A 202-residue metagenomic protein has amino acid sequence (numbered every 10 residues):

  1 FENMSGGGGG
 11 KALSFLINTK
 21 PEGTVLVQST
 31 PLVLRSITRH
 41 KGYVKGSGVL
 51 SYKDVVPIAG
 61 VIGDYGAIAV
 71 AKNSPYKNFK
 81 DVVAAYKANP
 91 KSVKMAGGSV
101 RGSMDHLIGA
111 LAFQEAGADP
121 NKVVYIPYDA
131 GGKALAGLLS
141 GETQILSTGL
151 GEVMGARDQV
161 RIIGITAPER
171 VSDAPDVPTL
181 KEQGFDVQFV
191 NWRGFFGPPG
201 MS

Functional and structural regions predicted by a protein language model:
F1-R193, P199: Conserved hydrophobic/amphipathic secondary-structure segments that form or flank ligand- or partner-binding grooves
S202: Acidic catalytic loop of the alpha/beta-hydrolase fold
